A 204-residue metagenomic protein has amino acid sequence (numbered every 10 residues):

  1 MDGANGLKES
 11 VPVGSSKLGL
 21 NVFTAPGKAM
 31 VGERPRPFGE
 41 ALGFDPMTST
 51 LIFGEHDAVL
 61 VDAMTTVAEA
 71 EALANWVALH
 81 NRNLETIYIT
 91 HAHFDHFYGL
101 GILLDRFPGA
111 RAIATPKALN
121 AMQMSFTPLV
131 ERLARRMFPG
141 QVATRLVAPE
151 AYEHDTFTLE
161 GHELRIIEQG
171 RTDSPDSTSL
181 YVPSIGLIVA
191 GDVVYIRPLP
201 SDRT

Functional and structural regions predicted by a protein language model:
M1-H56: Zn-dependent metallo-beta-lactamase
L7, L119-G170, S174-D176, P183-S184: Metallo-beta-lactamase
S15-L18, F53-A58, T156-R165, V182-I188: Beta-strand-turn-beta hairpins that frame and shape the catalytic cleft of phosphate-ester-processing enzymes
M30-P46, H56-T86: Pre-active-site segment of Zn-dependent metallo-hydrolases
I52, D62, V77, H91 (+3 more regions): Divalent metal-coordination and catalytic microenvironments
A58, E163, G170-T204: Metallo-beta-lactamase
A63-T65, H91-A92, K117, R171 (+2 more regions): Active-site metal-binding loops of divalent metal-dependent hydrolases
A68-A114: Active-site metal-binding motif and surrounding structural segment of the metallo-beta-lactamase
